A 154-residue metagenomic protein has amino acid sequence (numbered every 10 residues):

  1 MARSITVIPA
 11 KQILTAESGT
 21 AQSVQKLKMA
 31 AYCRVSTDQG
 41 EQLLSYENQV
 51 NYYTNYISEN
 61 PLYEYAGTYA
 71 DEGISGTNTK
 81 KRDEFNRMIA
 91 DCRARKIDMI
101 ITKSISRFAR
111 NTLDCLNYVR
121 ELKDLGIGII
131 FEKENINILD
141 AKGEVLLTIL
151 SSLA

Functional and structural regions predicted by a protein language model:
M1-A154: Short, structured surface patches at the beginning of a domain
